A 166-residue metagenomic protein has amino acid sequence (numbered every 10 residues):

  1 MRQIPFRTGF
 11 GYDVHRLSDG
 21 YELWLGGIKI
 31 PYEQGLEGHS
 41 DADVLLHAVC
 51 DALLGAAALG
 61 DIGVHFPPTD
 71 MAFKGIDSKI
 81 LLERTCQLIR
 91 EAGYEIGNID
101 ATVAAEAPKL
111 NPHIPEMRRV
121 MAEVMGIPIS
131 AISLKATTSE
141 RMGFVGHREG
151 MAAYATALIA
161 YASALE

Functional and structural regions predicted by a protein language model:
M1-F6, Y161-E166: N-terminal charge/polar-biased segments
R2-P115, V120, M125: RNase III-family endoribonuclease catalytic core
G9-G11, E140-G143: Glycine-rich, charged/polar anion/phosphate-binding loops that engage phosphate groups from diverse ligands
N111-P112, R141-V145: Short active-site-adjacent structural elements
P128-A131: Short acidic capping loops at alpha-helix termini that bridge into adjacent secondary structure
L134-T138: Pyridoxal 5′-phosphate
V145-A164: C-terminal edge-of-domain segments
